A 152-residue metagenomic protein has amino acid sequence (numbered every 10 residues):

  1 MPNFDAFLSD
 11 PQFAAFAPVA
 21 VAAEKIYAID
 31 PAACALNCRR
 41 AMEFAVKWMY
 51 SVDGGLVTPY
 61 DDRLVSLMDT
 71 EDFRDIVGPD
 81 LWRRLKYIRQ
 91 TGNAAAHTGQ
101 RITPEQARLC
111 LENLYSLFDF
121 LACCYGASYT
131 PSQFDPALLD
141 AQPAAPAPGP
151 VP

Functional and structural regions predicted by a protein language model:
M1-P152: Amphipathic alpha-helical interface elements
